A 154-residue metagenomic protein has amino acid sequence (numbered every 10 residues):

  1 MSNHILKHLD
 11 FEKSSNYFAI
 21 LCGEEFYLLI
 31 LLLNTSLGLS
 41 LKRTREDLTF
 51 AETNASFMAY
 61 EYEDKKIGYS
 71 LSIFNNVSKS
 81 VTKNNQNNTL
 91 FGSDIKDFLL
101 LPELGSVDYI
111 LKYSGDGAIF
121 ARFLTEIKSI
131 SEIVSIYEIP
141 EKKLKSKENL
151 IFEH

Functional and structural regions predicted by a protein language model:
H4-E12, I95-G105: Short, flexible, solvent-exposed loop/turn segments with mixed acidic/basic and small polar residues
K7-E25: Terminal, regulation- and interaction-focused segments at domain boundaries
F11-E12, Q86-N88, P102, S114: Long, histidine/aromatic-enriched segments associated with O2/redox biology
C22-L48: Aromatic- and glycine-enriched beta-alpha-beta binding-site module
E25-L31, K66-S70, V81, G117-R122: Short, surface-exposed beta-strand/loop "edge" segments at domain boundaries and coil↔beta transitions
F50-D94: Surface-exposed, low-hydrophobicity interaction/linker segments
D108-H154: Glycine-rich, aromatic-bearing surface loops/beta-hairpins
